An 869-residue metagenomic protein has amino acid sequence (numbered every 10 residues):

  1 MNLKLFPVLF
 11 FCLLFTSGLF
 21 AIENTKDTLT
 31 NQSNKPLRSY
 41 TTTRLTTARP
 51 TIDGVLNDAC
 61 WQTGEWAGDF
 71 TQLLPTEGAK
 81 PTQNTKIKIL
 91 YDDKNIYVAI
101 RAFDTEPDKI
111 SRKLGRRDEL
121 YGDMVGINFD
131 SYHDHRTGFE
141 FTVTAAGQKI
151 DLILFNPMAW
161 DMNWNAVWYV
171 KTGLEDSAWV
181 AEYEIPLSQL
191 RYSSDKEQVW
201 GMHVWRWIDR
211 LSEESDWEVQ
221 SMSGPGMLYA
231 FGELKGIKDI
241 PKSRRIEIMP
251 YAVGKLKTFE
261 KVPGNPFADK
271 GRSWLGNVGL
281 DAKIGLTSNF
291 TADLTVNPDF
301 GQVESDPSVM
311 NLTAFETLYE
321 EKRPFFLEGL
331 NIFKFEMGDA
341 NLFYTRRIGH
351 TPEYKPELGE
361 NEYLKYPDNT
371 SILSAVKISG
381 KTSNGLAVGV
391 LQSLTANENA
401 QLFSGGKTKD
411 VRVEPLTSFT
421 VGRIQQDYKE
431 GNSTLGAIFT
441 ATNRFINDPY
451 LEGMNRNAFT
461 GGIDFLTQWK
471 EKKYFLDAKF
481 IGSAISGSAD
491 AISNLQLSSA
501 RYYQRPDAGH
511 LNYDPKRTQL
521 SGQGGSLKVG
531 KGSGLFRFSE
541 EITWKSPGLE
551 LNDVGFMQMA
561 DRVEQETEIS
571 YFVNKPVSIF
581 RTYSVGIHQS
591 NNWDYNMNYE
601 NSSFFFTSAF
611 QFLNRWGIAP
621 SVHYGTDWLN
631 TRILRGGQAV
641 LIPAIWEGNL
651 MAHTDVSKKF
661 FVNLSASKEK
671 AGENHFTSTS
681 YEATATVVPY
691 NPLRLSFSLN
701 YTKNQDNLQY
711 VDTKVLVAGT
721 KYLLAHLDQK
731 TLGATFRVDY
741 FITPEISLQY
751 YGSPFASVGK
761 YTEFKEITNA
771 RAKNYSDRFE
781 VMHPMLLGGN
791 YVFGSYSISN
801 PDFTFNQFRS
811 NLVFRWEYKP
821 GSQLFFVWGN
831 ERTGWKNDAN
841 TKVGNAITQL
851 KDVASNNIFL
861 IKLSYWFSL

Functional and structural regions predicted by a protein language model:
M1-L5: Positively charged n-region of N-terminal signal peptides that target proteins for export
P7-G18: Bacterial N-terminal signal peptides
A21-D427, T434-A437, V853: Structural preference for beta-rich elements and adjacent junctions enriched in aromatics
Y169-L174, K261-K283, P449-R456, K516 (+3 more regions): Outer-membrane beta-barrel proteins
E214-D216, S305-S308, A400-S404, N447-L451 (+3 more regions): Short acidic, glycine/serine/threonine-rich loops at helix termini
S221-K242, E398-A458, Q468-E471, K531 (+4 more regions): Outer-membrane beta-barrel transmembrane domain signature of Gram-negative proteins, especially the mid-to-C-terminal
S371-L373, S379, A458, W469-E471 (+1 more regions): Exposed, low-structure sequence patches enriched in small/polar residues
